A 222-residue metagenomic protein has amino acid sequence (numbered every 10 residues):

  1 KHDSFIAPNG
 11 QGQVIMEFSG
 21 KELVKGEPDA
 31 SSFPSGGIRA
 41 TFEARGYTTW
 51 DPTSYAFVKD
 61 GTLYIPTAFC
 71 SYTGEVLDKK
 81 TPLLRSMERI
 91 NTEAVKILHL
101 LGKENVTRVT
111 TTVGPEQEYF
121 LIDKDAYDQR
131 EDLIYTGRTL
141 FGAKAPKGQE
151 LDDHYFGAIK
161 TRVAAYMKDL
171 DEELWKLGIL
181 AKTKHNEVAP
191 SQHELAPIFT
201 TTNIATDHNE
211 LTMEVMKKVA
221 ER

Functional and structural regions predicted by a protein language model:
K1-R222: Glycine-rich, acidic/polar active-site loops that bind/position phosphate-bearing ligands
